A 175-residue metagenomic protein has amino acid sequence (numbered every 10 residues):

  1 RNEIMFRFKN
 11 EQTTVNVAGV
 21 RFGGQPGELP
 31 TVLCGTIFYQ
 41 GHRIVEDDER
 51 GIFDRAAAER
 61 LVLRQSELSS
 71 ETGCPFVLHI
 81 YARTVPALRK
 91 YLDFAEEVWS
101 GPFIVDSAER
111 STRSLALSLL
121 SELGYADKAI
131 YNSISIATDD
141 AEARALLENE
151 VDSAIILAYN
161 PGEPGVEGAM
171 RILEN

Functional and structural regions predicted by a protein language model:
N2-L63: N-terminal amphipathic alpha-helix/helix-capping segment at the start of soluble metabolic enzymes
G23-Q25, E96-E97, E122-G124, L146-E148: Solvent-exposed alpha-helices and their adjacent loops that cap or buttress functional pockets in soluble metabolic
E28-L33, G73-H79, P102-I104, A126-I130 (+1 more regions): Structural preference for beta-strand elements that scaffold enzyme active sites
T36-R50, S70-F76, A95-V98, I156-L157: Gly-rich Lys/Arg/Thr-decorated short loops/hinges at beta-loop-alpha junctions or inter-strand turns that position
T36-Y39, Y81-V85, A108-R110, I134-I136 (+1 more regions): Active-site beta-loop-alpha junctions enriched in small/polar residues
G51-S66, L88-L92, V166-N175: Well-ordered, non-membrane alpha-helical segments in soluble/globular domains
L63-S70, F76-G124: N-terminal active-site wall of soluble small-molecule enzyme domains
G124-K128, I134-N175: Conserved anion-binding
